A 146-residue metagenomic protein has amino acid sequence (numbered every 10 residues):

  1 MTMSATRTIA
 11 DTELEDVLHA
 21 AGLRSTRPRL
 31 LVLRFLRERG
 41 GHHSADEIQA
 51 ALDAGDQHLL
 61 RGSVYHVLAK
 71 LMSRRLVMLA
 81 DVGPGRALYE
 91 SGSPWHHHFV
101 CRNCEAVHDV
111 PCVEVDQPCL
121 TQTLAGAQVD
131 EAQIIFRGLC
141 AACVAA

Functional and structural regions predicted by a protein language model:
M1-T8: Short, intrinsically disordered or compositionally biased N-terminal tails of bacterial proteins
I9-G22: Short, Lys/Arg-enriched N-terminal segment that forms or immediately precedes the first helix of a structured domain
L30-F35: Pre-recognition alpha-helix immediately N-terminal to the DNA-recognition helix within helix-turn-helix or winged-helix
E38-S44: Short capping segments at the starts of secondary-structure elements
E47-D53: A short acidic, leucine-rich amphipathic alpha-helix
V64-R74: Basic amphipathic alpha-helical segments that dock to polyanions
R74-A146: Non-DNA-binding regulatory cores of transcription-related proteins, predominantly C-terminal effector-binding
